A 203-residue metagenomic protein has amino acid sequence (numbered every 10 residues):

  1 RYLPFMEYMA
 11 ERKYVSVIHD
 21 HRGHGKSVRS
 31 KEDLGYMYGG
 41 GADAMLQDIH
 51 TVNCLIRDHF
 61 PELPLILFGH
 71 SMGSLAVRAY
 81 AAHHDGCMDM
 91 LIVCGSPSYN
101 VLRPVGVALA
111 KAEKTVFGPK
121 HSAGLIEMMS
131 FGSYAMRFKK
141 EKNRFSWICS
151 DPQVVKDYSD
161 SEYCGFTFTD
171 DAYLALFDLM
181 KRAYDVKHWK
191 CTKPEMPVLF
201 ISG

Functional and structural regions predicted by a protein language model:
R1: Short substrate-entry loop that stabilizes the transition state in hydrolases
M6-E32: Conserved alpha/beta-hydrolase
A44-L63: Conserved acidic catalytic loop of the alpha/beta-hydrolase fold
F68-G73, V77: Gly/Ala-rich beta-loop-alpha elbow adjacent to hydrolase catalytic centers
V77-Y163: Alpha/beta-hydrolase-fold enzymes
F168-K190: Active-site nucleophile elbow and catalytic-triad environment of alpha/beta-hydrolase enzymes
T192-V198: Short, proline-enriched alpha-helix->beta-strand connector loops that line the catalytic pocket of alpha/beta-hydrolase
F200-S202: Short beta-strand/loop motif that positions the catalytic acidic residue of the alpha/beta-hydrolase fold
